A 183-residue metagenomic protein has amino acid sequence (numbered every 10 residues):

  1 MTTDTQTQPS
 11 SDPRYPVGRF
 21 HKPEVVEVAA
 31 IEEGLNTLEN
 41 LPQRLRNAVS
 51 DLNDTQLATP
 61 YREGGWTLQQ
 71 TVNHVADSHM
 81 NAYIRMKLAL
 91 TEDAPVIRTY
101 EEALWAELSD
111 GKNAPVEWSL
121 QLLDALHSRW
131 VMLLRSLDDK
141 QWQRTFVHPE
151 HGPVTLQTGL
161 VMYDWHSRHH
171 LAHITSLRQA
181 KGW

Functional and structural regions predicted by a protein language model:
T2-V17, H21, A58-L104, S128-V131 (+1 more regions): Short, contiguous alpha-helical
V25-Y61: Short, contiguous, helix-prone interaction/anchoring segments in small proteins
V26, A30, W105-S119, P149-T158: Acidic/His metal-coordination segments adjacent to aromatic residues that form catalytic metal sites in metalloenzymes
E32-E39, Q69, N73, A114-E117 (+3 more regions): A generic "alpha-helical surface" signal
N36-A48, L104-Q143: Acidic/histidine-rich alpha-helical segments that form the ligand environment of transition-metal centers
N53, L90, R135-D138, R178: A structural signal for long alpha-helical coiled-coils and helix-turn connectors that form the cytosolic signaling
